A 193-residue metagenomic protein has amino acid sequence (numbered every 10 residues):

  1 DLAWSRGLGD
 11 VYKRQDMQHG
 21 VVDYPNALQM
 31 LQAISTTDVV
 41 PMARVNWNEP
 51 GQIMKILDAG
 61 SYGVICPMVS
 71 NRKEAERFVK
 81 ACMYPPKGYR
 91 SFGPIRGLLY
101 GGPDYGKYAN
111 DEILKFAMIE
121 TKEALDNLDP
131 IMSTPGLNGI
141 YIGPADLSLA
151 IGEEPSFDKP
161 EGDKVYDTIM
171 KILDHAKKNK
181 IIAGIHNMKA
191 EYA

Functional and structural regions predicted by a protein language model:
D1-L8, Y12: Single conserved hydrophobic/aromatic residue that forms the stacking wall/gate of nucleotide- or nucleobase-binding
R6, I56, N127-P130: Distinct, well-ordered alpha-helical segments
K13-Q15, P41-V45, V64-C66, K115-E120 (+2 more regions): Hydrophobic faces of well-ordered beta-strands that scaffold small-molecule active sites in alpha/beta enzyme cores
K13-Q29, I142-E161: Glycine-rich, proline-tolerant flexible connector loops at the mouths of alpha/beta enzymes
H19-D23, E49, N71, K122-E123 (+3 more regions): Short, small-residue-enriched loops and turns at beta-alpha junctions that line or gate enzyme active sites
Y24-P50, M54, D58, C82-K87 (+2 more regions): Alpha-helix-loop-beta-strand connector modules within alpha/beta enzyme cores
G51, S61-P135, G139, D146-L149: Conserved anion-binding
R90-G101, I113, I119-E123, S156-D158 (+1 more regions): C-terminal alpha-helical cap/extension of soluble enzyme domains
